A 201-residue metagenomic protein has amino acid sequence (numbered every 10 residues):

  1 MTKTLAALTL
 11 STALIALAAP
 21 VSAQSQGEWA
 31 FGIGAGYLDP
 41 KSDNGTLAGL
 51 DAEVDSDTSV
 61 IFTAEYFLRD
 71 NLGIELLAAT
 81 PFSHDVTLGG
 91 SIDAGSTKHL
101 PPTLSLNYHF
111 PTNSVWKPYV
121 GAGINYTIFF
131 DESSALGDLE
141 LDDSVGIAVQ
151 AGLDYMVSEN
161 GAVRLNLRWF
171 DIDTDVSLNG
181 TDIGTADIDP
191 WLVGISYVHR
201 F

Functional and structural regions predicted by a protein language model:
M1-G27: Cleavable N-terminal export/targeting peptides
L17, D142-W169: Short, positively charged, low-complexity/disordered linker segments
V21, Q26-T46, A52-T58: N-terminal leader/capping segments at the start of a protein or of a new domain
Q24-Q26, A35-K41, F62-S134, Y155 (+1 more regions): Gram-negative (and chloroplast) outer-membrane scaffold detector with strong preference for beta-barrel transmembrane
S25, L50-D57, S91-H99, G137-V145 (+1 more regions): Replace "Gram-negative outer membrane beta-barrel proteins" with "bacterial and organellar outer membrane beta-barrel
A30-G34, Y119-G121, S144, Q150: Short glycine/serine/threonine-biased micro-segments
P40-S42, T46-G49, V60-I61, A78-T80 (+8 more regions): Outer-membrane beta-barrel domain signature
S83-T87, V157-F201: Predominantly the C-terminal beta-signal and adjacent terminal strand-loop region of outer-membrane beta-barrel
